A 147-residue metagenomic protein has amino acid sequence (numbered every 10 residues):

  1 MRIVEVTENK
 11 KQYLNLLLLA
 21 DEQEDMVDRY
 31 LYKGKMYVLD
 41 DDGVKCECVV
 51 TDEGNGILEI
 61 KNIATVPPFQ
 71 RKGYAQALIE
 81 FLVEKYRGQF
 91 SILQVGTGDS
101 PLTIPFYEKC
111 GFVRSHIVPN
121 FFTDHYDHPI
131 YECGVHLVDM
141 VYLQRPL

Functional and structural regions predicted by a protein language model:
M1-N9, V141, L147: Conserved N-terminal entry element of GNAT/NAT acetyltransferase domains
V4-P67, I79: Acetyl-CoA-dependent GNAT
G34-M36, L137-Y142: Short hydrophobic/aromatic beta-strand or adjacent loop that forms the aromatic wall/cage of a ligand/substrate-binding
A64, D99-P101: Active-site-proximal loop/turn and secondary-structure-junction residues that shape catalytic pockets, frequently
F69, G73-F81: Conserved acetyl-CoA pyrophosphate-binding loop and the N-cap/start of the following alpha-helix in GNAT-like
K85-D99: Conserved GNAT acetyl-CoA-binding A-motif
Q94-G96, E108, V113-H136: Conserved catalytic-core motifs of GNAT/GCN5-like acyltransferases
